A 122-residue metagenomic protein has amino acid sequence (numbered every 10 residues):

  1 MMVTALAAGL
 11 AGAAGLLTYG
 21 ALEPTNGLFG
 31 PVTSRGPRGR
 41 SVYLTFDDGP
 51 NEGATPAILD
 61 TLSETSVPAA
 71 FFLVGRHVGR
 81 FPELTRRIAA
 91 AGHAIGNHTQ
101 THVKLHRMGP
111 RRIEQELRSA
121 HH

Functional and structural regions predicted by a protein language model:
M1-L22: Hydrophobic alpha-helical topogenic segments used for membrane insertion/localization
G20-S119: Active-site beta->alpha N-cap acidic-glycine motif
